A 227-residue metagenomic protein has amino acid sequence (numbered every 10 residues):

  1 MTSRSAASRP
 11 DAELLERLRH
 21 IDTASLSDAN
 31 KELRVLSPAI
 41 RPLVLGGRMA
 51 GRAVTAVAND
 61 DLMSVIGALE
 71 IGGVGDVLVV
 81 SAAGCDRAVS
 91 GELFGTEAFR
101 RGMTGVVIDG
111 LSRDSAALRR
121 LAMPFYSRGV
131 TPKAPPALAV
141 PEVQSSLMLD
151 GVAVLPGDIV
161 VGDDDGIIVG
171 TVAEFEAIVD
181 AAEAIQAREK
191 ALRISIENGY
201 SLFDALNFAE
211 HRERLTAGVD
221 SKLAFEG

Functional and structural regions predicted by a protein language model:
M1-P156, G170-F203, N207-G227: Feature captures the catalytic cores and cofactor-binding loops of soluble hydro-lyases/lyases that act on carboxylate
V160: C-terminal binding/interaction regions
D163: Beta-strand-loop-alpha-helix segment that lines the small-molecule cofactor/substrate pocket of alpha/beta enzymes
